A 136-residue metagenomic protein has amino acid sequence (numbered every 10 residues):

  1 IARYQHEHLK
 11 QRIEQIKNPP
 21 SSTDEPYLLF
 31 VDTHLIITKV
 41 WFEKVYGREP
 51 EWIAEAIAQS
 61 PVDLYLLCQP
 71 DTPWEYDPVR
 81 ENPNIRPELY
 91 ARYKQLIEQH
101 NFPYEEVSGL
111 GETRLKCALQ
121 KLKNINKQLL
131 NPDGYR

Functional and structural regions predicted by a protein language model:
I1-P50: Conserved nucleotide-sensing/catalytic segment adjacent to the nucleotide-binding pocket in NTP-handling enzymes
R3-E7, L130-R136: Short, basic, helix/turn surface patches
H6-E14, K94, L119, K123: Generic structural signal for well-ordered alpha-helical scaffold segments
Q11-N18, Q99, N124-K127: Secondary-structure boundary motif
T23-D24, L29-L35, E106-L119: Short secondary-structure transition/capping segments
W41-T113, Q120, N126, D133-Y135: A glycine- and Lys/Arg-enriched "phosphate-lid" helix/loop adjacent to the NTP-binding pocket of small-molecule kinases
